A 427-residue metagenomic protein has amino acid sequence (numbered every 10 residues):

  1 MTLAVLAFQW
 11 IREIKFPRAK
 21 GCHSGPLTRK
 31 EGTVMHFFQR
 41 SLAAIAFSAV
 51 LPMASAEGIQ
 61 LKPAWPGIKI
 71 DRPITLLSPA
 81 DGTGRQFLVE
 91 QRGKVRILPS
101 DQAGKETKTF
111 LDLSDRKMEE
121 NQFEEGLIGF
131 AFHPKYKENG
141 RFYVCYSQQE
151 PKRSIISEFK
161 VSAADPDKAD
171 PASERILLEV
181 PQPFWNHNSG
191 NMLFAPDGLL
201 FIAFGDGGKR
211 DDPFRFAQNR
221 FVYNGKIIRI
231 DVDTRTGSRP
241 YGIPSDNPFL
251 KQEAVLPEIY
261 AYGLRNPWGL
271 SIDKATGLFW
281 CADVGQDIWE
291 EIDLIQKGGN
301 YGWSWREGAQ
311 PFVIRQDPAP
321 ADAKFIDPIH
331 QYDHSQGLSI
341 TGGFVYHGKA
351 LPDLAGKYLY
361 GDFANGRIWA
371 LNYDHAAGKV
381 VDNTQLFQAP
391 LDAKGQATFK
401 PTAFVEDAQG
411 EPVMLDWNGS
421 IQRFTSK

Functional and structural regions predicted by a protein language model:
K20-V34: Short, Lys/Arg-enriched N-terminal segments with co-localized hydrophobic residues within the first ~10-30 amino acids
V34-A43: Bacterial N-terminal signal peptides that target proteins for export
A43-P52: Bacterial N-terminal signal peptides
S55-D211, G269-I272, G277-G285, Q336-A376 (+1 more regions): Acidic, Gly/Ser/Thr-rich repeat motifs that build Ca2+-stabilized beta-propeller blades
D81, V89-R92, E125-L127, K135 (+3 more regions): Beta-propeller domain segments
V380-E406: Conserved blade-ending motifs and adjacent loop-strand segments that build the rim/top face of beta-propeller domains
